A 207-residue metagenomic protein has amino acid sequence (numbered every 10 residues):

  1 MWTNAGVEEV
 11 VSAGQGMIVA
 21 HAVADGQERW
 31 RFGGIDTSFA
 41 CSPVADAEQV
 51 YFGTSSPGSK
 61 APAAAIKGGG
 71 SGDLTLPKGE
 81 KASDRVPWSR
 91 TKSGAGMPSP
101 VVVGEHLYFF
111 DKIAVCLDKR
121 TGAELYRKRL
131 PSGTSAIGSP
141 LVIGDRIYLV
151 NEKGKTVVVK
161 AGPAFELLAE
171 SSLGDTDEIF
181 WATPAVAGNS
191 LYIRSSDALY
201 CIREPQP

Functional and structural regions predicted by a protein language model:
M1-P207: Noncatalytic, solvent-exposed loop/strand surfaces of beta-propeller-type extracellular/periplasmic domains
